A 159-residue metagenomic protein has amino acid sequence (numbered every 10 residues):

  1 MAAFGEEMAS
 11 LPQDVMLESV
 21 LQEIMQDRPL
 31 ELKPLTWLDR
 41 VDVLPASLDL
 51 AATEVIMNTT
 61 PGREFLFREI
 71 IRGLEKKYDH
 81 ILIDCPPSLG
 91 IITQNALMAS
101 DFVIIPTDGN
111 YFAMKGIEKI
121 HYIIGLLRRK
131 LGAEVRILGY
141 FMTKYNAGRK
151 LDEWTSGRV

Functional and structural regions predicted by a protein language model:
M1-V159: P-loop NTP-binding core
